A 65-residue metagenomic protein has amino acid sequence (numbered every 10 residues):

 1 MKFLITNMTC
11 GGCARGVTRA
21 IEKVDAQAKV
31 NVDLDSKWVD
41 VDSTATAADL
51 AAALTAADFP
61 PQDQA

Functional and structural regions predicted by a protein language model:
M1, D33-L34: General secondary-structure edge motif
K2-T6: Short glycine-/aliphatic-rich beta-strand segments at the starts of folded cytosolic domains
T9-G16: Short, thiol/selenol-centered motifs that function as redox-active sites or metal-ligating centers
R19-K23, Q27-K29, D35-A65: C-terminal structural segments of small proteins and small subunits
